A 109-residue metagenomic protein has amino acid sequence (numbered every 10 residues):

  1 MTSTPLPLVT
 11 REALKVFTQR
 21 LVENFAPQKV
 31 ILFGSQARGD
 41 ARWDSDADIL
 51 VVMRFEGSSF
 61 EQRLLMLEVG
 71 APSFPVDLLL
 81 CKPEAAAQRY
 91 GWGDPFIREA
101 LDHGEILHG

Functional and structural regions predicted by a protein language model:
M1-K29, R38-W43, M53-G109: Catalytic core of pol beta-like nucleotidyltransferases
F33-S35: Glycine-rich beta-strand-to-loop/alpha-helix junction loops that act as flexible
D48-V51: Short beta-strand->loop micro-motif that forms the acidic, two-metal-ion catalytic signature in nucleotide-processing
